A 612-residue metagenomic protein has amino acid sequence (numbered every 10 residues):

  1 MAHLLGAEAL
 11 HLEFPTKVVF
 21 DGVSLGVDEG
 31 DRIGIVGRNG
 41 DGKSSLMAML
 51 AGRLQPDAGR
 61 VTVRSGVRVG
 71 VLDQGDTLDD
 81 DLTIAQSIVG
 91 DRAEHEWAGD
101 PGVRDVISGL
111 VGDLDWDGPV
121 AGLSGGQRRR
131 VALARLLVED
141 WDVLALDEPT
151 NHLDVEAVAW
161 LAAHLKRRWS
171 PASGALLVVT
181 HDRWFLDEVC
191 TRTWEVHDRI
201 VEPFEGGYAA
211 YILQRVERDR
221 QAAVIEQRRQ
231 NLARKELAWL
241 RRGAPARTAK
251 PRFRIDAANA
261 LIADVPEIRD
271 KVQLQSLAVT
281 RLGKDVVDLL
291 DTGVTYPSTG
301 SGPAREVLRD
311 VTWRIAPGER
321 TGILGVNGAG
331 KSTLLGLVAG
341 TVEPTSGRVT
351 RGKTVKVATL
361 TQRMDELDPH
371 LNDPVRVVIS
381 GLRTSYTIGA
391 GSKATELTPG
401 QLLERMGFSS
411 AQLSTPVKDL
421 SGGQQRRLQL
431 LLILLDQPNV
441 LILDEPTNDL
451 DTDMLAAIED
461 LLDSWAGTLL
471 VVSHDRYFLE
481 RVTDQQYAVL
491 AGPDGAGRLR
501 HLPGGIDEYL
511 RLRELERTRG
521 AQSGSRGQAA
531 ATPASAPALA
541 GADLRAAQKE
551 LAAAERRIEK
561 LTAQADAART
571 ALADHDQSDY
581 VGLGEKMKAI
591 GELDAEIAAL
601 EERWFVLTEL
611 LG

Functional and structural regions predicted by a protein language model:
M1-V224, A278-G612: ABC ATP-binding cassette signature C-motif
Q214-A257, L261-V265: Intracellular alpha-helical coupling/juxtamembrane segments of multi-pass membrane proteins
E236-P245, Q273-L274, A278-V279, V286-V287: Alpha-helical coupling/stalk and coiled-coil linker elements that connect catalytic or binding modules and transmit
I268-D270: Flexible, solvent-exposed coil segments and beta strand-coil junctions, predominantly the extracellular/periplasmic
